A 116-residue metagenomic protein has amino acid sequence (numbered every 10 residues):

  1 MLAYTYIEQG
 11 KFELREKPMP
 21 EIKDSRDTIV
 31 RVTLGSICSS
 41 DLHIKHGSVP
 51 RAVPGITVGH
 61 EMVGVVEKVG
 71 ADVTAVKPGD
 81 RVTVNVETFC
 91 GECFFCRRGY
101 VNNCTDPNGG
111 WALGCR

Functional and structural regions predicted by a protein language model:
M1-Y4, T28: Short structural boundary motif marking the start of a folded domain
E8-K11, G35-I37: Short polar catalytic/cofactor-binding loops
G10-P18: Short glycine/threonine/proline-enriched tight-turn/helix- or strand-capping micro-motif at secondary-structure
P20-G35, S48-R97, N102, R116: Glycine-rich beta-strand-centered segment in the early N-terminal region that forms part of a ligand/cofactor-binding
S39, N103-T105: Sequence contexts marking disulfide-bonded cysteines in secreted/extracellular proteins
S40-H46: Cytochrome P450 core scaffold surrounding the K-helix E-X-X-R motif and the conserved "meander" helix-loop region
D106-R116: A glycine-/small-polar-enriched, mobile loop at the entrance of the PLP active site in fold-type I
